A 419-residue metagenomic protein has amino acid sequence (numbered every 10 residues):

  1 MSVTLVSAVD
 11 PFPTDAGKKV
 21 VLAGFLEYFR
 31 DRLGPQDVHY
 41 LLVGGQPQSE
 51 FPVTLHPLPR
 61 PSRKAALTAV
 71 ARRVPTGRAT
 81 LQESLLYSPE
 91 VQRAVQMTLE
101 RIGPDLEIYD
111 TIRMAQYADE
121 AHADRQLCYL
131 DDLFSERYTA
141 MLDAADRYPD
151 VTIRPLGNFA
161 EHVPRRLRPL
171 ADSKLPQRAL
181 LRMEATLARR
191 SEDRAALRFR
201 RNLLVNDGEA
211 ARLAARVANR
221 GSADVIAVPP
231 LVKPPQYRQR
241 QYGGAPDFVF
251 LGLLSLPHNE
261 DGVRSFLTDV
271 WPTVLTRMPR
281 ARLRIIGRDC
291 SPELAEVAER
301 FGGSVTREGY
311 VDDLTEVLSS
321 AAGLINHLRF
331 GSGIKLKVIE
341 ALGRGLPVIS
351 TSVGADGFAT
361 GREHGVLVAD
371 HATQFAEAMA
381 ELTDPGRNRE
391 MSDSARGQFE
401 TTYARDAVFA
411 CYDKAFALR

Functional and structural regions predicted by a protein language model:
M1-P57, T276: N-terminal subdomain of nucleotide-sugar transferases
V21, K174-R182, T186-R189, R194-L197 (+8 more regions): Conserved catalytic-core segment of nucleotide-activated headgroup transferases in glycan assembly
L67-Q116, H162-F199: Conserved nucleotide-sugar donor-binding subdomain of glycosyltransferases
L86, G386-F416: A charged, aromatic-enriched C-terminal amphipathic alpha-helix characteristic of glycosyltransferases across folds
H122-S173: Active-site proximal beta-strand in glycosyltransferases
R200, S319-G333, L346: Acidic donor-binding loop of glycosyltransferase active sites
K337-E340, P347-T351: Short hydrophobic beta-strand element within catalytic cores of glycosyltransferases and related nucleotide-activated
G365-T373, A380-G386: Conserved acidic donor-binding segment of nucleotide-sugar-dependent glycosyltransferases
